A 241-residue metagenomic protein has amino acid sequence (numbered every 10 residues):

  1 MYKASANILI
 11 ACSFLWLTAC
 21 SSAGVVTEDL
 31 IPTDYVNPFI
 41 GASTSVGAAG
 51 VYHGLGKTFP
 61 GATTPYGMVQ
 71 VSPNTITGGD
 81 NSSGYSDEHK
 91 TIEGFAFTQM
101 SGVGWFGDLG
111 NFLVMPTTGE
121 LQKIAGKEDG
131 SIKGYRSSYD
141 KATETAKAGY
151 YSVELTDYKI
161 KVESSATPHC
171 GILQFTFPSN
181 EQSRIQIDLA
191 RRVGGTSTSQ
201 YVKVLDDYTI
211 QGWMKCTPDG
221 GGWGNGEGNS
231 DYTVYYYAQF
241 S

Functional and structural regions predicted by a protein language model:
M1-L9: Bacterial N-terminal signal peptides that target proteins for export
I10-L15: Hydrophobic helical h-region of N-terminal Sec-dependent signal peptides in bacterial secretory/periplasmic proteins
T18-A19: C-terminal motif of bacterial Sec signal peptides marking the signal peptidase cleavage site
S22-A23: Boundary at the C-terminal end of the N-terminal hydrophobic targeting segment
V26-S241: Accessory carbohydrate-recognition regions in carbohydrate-active enzymes
